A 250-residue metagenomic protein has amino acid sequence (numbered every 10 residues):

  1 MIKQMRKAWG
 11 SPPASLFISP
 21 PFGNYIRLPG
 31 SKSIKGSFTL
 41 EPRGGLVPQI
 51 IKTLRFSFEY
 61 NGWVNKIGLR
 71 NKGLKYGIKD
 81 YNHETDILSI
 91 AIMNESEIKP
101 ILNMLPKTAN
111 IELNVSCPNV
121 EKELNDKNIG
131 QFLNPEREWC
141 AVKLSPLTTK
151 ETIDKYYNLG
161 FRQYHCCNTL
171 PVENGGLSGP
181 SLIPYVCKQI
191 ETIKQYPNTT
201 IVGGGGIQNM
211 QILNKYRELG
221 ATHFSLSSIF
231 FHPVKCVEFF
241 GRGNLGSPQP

Functional and structural regions predicted by a protein language model:
M1-I87, A91-M93: N-terminal capping/small domains of soluble enzymes
M5-R6, I78-H83, G130-R137, Y157 (+2 more regions): Surface-exposed amphipathic alpha-helices with a cationic face
A14-P20, S31-G36, D86-I90, A109-L113 (+4 more regions): Hydrophobic faces of well-ordered beta-strands that scaffold small-molecule active sites in alpha/beta enzyme cores
R27-L28, I98-L105, L147-G160, E191-F224: Catalytic cores of alpha/beta
K35-R43, I111-C117, Q163-N174, I207 (+1 more regions): Glycine-rich phosphate-binding active-site loops on the catalytic face of alpha/beta enzymes
E97-N128: Hydrophobic alpha-helical segments and helix pairs
C117-N125, P146, K150-T199, H232-F239: Glycine/Thr-rich beta-alpha phosphate-binding loop at enzyme active sites
G241-P250: Extended, intrinsically disordered, low-complexity segments
